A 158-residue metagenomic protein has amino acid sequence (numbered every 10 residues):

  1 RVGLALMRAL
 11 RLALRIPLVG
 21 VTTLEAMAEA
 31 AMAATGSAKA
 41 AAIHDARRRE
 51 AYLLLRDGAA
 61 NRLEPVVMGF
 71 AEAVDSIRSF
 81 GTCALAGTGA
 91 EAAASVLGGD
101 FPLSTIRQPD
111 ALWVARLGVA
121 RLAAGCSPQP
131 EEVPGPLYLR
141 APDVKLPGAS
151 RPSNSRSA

Functional and structural regions predicted by a protein language model:
R1-P17: DPxDG-like acidic metal-binding loop motif
I16-D110, C126-S127, E131-E132, Y138 (+2 more regions): Surface "functional belts" at beta-alpha junctions
A115: Active-site glycine/GP-rich loop and adjacent strand/helix microenvironment that borders small-molecule binding pockets
G118-S127: Short, hydrophobic alpha-helical segments
R156-A158: Short, intrinsically disordered, low-complexity terminal/loop segments
